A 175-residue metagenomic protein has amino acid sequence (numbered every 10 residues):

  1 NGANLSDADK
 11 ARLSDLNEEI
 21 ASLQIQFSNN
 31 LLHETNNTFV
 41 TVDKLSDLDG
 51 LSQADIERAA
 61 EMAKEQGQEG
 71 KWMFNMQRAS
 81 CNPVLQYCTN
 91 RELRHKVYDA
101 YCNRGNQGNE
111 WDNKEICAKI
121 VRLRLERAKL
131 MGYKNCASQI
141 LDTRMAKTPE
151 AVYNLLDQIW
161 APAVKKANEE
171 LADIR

Functional and structural regions predicted by a protein language model:
N1-K147, Q158, P162-I174: His/Asp/Glu-rich acidic catalytic environments and adjacent acidic regulatory segments
E150: Catalytic adenosine-cofactor/nucleotide-binding cores of aminoacyl-tRNA synthetases and other
